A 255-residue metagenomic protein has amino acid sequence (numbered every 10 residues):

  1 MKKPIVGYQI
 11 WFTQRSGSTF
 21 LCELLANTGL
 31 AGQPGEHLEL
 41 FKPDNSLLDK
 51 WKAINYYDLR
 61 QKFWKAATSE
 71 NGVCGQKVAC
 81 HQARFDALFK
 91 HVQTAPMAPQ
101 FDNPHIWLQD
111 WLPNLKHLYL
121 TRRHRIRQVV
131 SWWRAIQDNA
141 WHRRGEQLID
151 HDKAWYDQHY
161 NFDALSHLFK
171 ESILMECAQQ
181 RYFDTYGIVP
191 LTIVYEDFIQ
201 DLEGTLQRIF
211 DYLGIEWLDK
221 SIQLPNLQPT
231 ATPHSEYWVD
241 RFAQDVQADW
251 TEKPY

Functional and structural regions predicted by a protein language model:
M1-C80, P225-Y237, R241: PAPS-dependent sulfotransferase catalytic core
M1-G7, H91-Q93, A98-Q100, Y237-Y255: Membrane-proximal basic amphipathic "stem/tether" segments
I10-W11, R15, Y119, S166-F169 (+1 more regions): Short, charged/polar micro-motifs that form catalytic or ligand-binding hotspots
K50-I54, D150-N161, L165, W217-Y255: PAPS-dependent sulfotransferase catalytic core
G75-Q180, D184-V189, E203-L218: PAPS-dependent sulfotransferase catalytic domain
D197-D201: Acidic, metal-coordinating catalytic cores used for nucleic-acid/nucleotide bond scission and strand-transfer chemistry
